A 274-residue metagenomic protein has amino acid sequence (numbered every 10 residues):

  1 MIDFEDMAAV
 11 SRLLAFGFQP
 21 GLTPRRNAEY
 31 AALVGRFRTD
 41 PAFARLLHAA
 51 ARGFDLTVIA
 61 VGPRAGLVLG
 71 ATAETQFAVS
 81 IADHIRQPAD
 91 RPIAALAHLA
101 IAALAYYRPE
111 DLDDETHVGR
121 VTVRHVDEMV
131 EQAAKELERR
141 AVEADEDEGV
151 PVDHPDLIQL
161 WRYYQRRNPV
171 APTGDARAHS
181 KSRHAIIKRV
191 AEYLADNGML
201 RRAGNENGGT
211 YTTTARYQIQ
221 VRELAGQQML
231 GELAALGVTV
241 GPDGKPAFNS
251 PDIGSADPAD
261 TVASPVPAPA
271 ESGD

Functional and structural regions predicted by a protein language model:
M1-L112: Eukaryotic partner-binding/assembly regions in large regulatory complexes
P24-Y30, E115-E131, E138-A178: Short acidic, hydrophobic short linear motifs in intrinsically disordered regions
T39-L46, H179-D196: Short amphipathic alpha-helical interaction segments
A51-G62, A191-E206: A short, conserved structural fragment
A65-L69, N207-A215: Minor-groove-contacting beta-hairpin "wing" of winged helix-turn-helix DNA-binding domains
V123-Q132, A215-L224: Eukaryote-specific, cytoplasm-facing alpha-helical/coiled-coil scaffolding segments in long proteins
A141, P172-T173, R177-A178, K188-V190 (+2 more regions): A contiguous, surface-oriented mixed alpha/beta subdomain in the mid-to-C-terminal portion of proteins that forms
Q165-A176, R216-G273: Short, amphipathic alpha-helical interaction segments positioned at domain boundaries
